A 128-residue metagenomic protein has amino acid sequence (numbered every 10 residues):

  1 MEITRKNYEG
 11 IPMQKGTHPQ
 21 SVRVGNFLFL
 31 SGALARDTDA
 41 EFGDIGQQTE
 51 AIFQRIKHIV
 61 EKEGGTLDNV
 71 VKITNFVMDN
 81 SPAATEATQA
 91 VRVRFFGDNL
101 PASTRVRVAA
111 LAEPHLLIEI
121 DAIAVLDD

Functional and structural regions predicted by a protein language model:
M1-V71, V77-D128: N-terminal presequence-like segments and the immediate start of the first folded domain
